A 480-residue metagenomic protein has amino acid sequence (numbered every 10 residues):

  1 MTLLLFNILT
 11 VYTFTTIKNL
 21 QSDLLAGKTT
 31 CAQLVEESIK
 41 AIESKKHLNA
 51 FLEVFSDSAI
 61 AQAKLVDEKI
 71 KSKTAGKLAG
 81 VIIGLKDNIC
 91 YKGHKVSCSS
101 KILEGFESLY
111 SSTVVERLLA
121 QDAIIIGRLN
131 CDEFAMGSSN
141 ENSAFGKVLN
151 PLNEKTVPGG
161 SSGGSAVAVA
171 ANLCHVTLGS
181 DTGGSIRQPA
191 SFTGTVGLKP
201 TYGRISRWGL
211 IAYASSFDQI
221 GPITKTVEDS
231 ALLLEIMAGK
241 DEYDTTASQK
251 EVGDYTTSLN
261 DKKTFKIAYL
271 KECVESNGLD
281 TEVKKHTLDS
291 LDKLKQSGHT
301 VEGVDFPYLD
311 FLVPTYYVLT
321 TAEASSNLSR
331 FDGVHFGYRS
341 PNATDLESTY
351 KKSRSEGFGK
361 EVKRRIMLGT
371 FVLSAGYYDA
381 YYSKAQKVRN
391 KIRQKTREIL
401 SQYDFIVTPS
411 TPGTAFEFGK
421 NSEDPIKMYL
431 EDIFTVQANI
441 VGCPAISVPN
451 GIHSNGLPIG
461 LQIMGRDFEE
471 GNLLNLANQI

Functional and structural regions predicted by a protein language model:
M1-K64, D289, Q296-G298, F371: An N-terminal boundary/leader segment
G27, K86, T226: Short, conserved phosphate/pyrophosphate- and ester-handling motifs at nucleotide-, phospho-/glycolipid
G27, S38, G80, C174 (+5 more regions): Glycine-rich, small-residue loops and helix-cap segments that act as flexible hinges at active-site edges
S38, A59, K86, L118 (+5 more regions): Conserved hydrophobic/aromatic pocket- or pore-lining residues that grip, position, or stack substrates in active sites
S44, A171-T177, T182-N277, L288-S297 (+3 more regions): Structural helix-boundary/capping segments
A50, L78, E242-S248, G298-P307 (+1 more regions): Flexible, glycine/charged-enriched surface loops at secondary-structure junctions
V66-I82, D229, L259-A268: Immediate post-signal peptide segment of exported/extracytoplasmic ligand-binding proteins
A79-I220, L270-E272, A322, T408-I426: Short glycine/serine-rich loop/turn segments
